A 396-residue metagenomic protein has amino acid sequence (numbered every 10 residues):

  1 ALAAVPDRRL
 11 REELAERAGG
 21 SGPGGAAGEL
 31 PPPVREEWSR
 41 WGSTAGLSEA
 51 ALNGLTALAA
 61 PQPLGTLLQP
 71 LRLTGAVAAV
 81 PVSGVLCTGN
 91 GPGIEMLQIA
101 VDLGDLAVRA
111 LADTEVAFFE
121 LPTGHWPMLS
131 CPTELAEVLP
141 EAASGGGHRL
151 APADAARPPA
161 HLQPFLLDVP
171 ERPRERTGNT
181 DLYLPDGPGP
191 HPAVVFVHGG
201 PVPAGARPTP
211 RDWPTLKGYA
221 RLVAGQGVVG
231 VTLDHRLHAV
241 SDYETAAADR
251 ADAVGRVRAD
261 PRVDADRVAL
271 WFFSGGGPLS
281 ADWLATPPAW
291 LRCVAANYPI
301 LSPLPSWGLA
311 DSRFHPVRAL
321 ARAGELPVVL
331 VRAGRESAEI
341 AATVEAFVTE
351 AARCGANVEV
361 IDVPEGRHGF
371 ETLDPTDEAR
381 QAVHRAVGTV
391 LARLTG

Functional and structural regions predicted by a protein language model:
L71-V77, C293, Y298-C354: The feature captures the conserved acid-bearing segment of alpha/beta-hydrolase catalytic domains
G91-L103, S337-A346: Conserved alpha/beta-hydrolase "acid-adjacent" motif
T114-P152, T376-G396: Catalytic active-site module of serine/aspartate enzymes centered on a nucleophile-bearing elbow/loop
L150-G189: N-terminal cap/lid segment of alpha/beta-hydrolase-fold proteins
G187-P190, V194-L222: Short, surface-exposed "cap/lid" segments of acyl-processing enzymes
T215, Y219, V240-P261: Alpha/beta-hydrolase active-site loop
A251-P316: Primarily recognizes the serine-hydrolase "nucleophile elbow" in alpha/beta-hydrolase and SGNH/GDSL folds
E345, A352-G396: C-terminal catalytic histidine-bearing segment of alpha/beta-hydrolase fold enzymes
